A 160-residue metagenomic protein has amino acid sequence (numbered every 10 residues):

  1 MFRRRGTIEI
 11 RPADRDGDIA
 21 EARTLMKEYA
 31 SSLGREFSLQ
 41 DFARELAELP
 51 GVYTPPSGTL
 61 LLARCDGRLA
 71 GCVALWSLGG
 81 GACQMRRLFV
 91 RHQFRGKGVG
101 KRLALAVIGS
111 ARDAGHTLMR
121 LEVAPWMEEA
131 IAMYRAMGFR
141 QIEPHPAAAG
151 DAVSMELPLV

Functional and structural regions predicted by a protein language model:
R3, I8, P12-R86, R91-H92 (+4 more regions): Acetyl-CoA-dependent GNAT
L25-E28, W126, M133: Short, solvent-exposed amphipathic helices
G81, K97, D113-T117: Short coil/turn segments at alpha/beta junctions that flank glycine-rich nucleotide-binding fingerprints
R95, L121-A130, A147-A152: Conserved beta-strand-loop-alpha-helix junction that forms the acyl-donor binding cleft
K97, K101, L105: Residues forming the Rossmann-fold NAD(P)(H) cofactor-binding site
A104, A111-E122: Conserved GNAT acetyl-CoA-binding A-motif
Y134, F139: Conserved active-site tyrosine of GNAT-family acetyltransferases
